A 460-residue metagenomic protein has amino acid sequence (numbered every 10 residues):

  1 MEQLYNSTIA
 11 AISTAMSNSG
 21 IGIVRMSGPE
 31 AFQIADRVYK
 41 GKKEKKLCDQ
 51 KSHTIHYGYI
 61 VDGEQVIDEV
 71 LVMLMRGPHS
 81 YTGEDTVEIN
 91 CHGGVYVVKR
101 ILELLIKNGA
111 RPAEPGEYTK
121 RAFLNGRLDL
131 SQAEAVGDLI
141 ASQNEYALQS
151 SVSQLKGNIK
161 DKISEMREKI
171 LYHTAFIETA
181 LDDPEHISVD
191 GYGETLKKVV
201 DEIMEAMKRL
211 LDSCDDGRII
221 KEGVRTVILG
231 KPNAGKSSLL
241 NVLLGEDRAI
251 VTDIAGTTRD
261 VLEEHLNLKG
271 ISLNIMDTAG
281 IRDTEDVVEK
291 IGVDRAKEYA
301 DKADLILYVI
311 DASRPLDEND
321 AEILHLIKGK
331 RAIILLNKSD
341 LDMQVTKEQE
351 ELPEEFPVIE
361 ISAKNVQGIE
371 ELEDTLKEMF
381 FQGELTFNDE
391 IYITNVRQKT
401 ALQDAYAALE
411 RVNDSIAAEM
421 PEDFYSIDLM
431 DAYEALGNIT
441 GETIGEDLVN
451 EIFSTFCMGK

Functional and structural regions predicted by a protein language model:
M1-Q149, S153, G157, I333: A glycine-rich (often HGG/GG-containing) alpha/beta subdomain
Q3-I12, M16, E145-N267, T284-D286 (+1 more regions): C-terminal-of-GTPase-core extension/linker across diverse P-loop GTPases
S19-I21, H53-I55, K302-I306, G329-A332 (+1 more regions): Short glycine-/polar-rich loops that comprise or flank the Walker A/P-loop and associated switch/sensor motifs
H56-D68, V72-R76, G256-T284, K302-L305: Switch I (G2) and immediately adjacent beta-strands of P-loop GTPase domains
R111, S272-N274, P357: Conserved beta-strand segments of alpha/beta enzyme cores
L244, A279-G280, D304, D311 (+1 more regions): Short glycine-/small-residue-rich Rossmann-like dinucleotide-binding loops
I275, V309, L335: Generic enzyme active-site microenvironment
E289-S313: Inter-motif core of Ras-like GTPase G domains
